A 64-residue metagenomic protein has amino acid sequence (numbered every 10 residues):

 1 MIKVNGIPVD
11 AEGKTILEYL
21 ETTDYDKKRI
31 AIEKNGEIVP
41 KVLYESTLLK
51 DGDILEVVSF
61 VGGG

Functional and structural regions predicted by a protein language model:
M1-G63: Ubiquitin-like/PB1-type beta-grasp interaction modules and other compact soluble beta-rich domains
